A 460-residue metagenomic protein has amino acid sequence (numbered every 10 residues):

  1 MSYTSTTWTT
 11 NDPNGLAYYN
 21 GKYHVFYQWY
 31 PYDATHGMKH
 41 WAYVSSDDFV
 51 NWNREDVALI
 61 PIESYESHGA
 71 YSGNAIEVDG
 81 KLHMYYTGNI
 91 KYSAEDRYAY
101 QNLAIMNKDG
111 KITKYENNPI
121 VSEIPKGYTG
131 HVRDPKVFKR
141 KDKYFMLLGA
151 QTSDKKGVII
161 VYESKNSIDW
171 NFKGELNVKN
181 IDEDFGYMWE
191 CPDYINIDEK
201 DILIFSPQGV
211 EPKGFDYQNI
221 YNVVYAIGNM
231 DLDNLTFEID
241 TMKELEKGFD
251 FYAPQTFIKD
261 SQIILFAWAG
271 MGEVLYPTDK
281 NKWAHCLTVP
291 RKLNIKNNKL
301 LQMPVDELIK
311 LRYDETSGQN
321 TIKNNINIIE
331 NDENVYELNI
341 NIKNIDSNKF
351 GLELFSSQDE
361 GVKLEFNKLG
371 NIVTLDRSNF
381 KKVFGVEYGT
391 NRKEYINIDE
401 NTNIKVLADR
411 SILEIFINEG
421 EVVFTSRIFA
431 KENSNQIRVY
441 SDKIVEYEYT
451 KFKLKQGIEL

Functional and structural regions predicted by a protein language model:
M1-D134, K139-D184, N196-K247, A269-G318 (+2 more regions): Beta-rich carbohydrate-recognition and catalytic domains
Y221-L460: Beta-rich accessory regions
